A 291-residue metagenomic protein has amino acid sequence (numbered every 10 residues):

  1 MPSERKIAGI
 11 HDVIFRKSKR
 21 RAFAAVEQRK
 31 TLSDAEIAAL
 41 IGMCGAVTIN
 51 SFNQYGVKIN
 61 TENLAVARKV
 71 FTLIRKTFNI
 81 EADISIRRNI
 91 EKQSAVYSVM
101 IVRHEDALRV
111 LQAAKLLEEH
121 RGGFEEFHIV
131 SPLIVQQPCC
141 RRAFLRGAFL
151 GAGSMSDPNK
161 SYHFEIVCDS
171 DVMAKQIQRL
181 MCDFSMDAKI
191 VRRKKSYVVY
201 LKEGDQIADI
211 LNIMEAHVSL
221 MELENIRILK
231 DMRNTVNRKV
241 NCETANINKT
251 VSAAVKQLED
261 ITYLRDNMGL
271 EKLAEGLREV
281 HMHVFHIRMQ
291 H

Functional and structural regions predicted by a protein language model:
M1-I14, E27, F124, E271-F285: A broadly tuned "polar low-complexity/structure-edge" signature
P2-G56, N60-V70, I74: N-terminal, positively charged regions that mediate nucleic acid binding
I14-S18, S33, V66, V70 (+5 more regions): Alpha-helical structural motif
V26-A35, I134-R141, K272-E275: Structural motif
A35-C44, A143-G151, M282-H286: Short, hydrophobic/amphipathic alpha-helical patches that form generic packing surfaces within helical domains
C44-S51, G153-P158, H291: Short helix-capping/linker segments at secondary-structure and domain boundaries
T61-R68, T72-R227: DNA-contacting interfaces and partner/effector-binding or oligomerization modules in DNA-centric proteins
I213-H291: Extended mid-to-C-terminal alpha-helical interaction segments
